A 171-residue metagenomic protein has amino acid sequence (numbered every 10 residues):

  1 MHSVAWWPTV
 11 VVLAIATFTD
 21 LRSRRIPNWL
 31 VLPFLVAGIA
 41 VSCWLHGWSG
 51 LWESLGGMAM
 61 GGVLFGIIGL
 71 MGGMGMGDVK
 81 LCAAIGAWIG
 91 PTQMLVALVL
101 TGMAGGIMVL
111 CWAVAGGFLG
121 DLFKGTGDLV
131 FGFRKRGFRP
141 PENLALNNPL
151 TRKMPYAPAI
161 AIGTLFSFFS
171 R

Functional and structural regions predicted by a protein language model:
M1-R171: A membrane-topology feature that recognizes alpha-helical transmembrane segments and their immediate juxtamembrane
